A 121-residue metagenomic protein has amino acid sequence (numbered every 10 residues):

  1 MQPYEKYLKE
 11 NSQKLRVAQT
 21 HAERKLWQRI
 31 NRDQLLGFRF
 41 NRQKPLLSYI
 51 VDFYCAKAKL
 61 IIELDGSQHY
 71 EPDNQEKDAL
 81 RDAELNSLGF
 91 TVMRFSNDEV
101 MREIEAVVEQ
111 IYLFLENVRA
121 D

Functional and structural regions predicted by a protein language model:
M1-F38, S87, V118-D121: Solvent-exposed, charged helical/coil patches that constitute nucleic-acid or partner-interaction surfaces
L15-A18, L47-E116: Basic, amphipathic alpha-helical patches used to engage nucleic acids or provide basic targeting signals, exemplified
R32, Q43, D52-Y54: Short secondary-structure boundary/capping segments within folded domains
L35-P45, Q75: Short gly/ser/thr-rich secondary-structure transition/capping motifs
